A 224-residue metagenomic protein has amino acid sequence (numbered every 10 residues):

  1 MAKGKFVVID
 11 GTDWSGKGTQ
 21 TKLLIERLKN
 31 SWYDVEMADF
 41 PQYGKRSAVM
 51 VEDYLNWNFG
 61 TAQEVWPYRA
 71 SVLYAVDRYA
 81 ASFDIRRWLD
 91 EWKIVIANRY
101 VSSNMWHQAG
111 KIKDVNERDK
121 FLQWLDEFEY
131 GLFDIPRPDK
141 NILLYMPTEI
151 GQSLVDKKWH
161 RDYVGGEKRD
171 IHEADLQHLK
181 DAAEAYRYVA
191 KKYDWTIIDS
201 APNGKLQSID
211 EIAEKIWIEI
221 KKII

Functional and structural regions predicted by a protein language model:
A2-F6: Pre-Walker A (Motif I) flank of P-loop NTPase domains
I9: Hydrophobic anchor at the beta1->P-loop junction of P-loop NTPases
W14: Walker A (P-loop) phosphate-binding loop of P-loop NTPases
K17: Conserved lysine of the Walker
Q20: Hydrophobic positions on the alpha1 helix immediately C-terminal to the Walker A/P-loop
I25, E149-I224: NTP-dependent small-molecule kinase module
Y33-F133: ATP-dependent small-molecule kinase phosphotransfer cores that center on conserved nucleotide phosphate-binding segments
S103-E184: A glycine- and Lys/Arg-enriched "phosphate-lid" helix/loop adjacent to the NTP-binding pocket of small-molecule kinases
